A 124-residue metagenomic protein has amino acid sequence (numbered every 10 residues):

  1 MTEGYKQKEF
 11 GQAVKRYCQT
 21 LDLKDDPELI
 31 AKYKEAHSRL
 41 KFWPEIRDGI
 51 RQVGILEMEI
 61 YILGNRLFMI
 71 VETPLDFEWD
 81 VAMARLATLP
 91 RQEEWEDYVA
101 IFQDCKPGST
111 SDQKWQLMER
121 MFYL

Functional and structural regions predicted by a protein language model:
G4-F10: Short beta-strand/turn micro-motifs at beta-sheet edges
A13, L63, D112-W115: A short, structural micro-pattern
V14-K32: Short glycine-/aliphatic-rich beta-strand segments at the starts of folded cytosolic domains
Y17-D22, L56-L89: Short, well-ordered beta-strand segments in beta-rich or mixed alpha/beta enzyme and ligand-binding folds
L29-G54: Short amphipathic alpha-helical segments
V53, P74-K114: An amphipathic, aromatic/His-enriched active-site/gating alpha helix that lines ligand/cofactor pockets
Q116-F122: Eukaryote-biased recognition of C-terminal alpha-helical segments
